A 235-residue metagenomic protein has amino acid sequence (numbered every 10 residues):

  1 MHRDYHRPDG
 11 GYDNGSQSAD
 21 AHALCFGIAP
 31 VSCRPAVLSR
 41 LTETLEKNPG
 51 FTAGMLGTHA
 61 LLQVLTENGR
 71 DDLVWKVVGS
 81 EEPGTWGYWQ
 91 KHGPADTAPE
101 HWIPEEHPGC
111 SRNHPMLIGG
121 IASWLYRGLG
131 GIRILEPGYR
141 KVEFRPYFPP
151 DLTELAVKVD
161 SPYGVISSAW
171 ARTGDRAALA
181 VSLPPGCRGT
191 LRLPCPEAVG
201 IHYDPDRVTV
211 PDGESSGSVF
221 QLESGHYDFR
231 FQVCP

Functional and structural regions predicted by a protein language model:
M1-C110, Q221-E223, R230-Q232: Catalytic cores of carbohydrate-active enzymes
D72-P235: Non-catalytic C-terminal accessory modules of carbohydrate-active enzymes
